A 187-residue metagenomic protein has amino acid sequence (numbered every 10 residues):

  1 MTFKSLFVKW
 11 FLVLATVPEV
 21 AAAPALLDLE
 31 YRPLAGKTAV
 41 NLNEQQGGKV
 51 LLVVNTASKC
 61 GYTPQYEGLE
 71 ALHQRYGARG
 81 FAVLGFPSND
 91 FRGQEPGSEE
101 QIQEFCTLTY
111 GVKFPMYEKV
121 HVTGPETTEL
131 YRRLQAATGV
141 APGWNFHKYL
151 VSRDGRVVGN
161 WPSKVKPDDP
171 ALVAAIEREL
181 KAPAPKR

Functional and structural regions predicted by a protein language model:
M1-W10: Bacterial N-terminal signal peptides that target proteins for export
K9-E19: Bacterial N-terminal signal peptides
V20-P24: Boundary at the C-terminal end of the N-terminal hydrophobic targeting segment
L29-V50, H73-Y76: A short beta-strand-turn-helix
Q46-L51, A78-A82, Y110-P115, N145 (+1 more regions): Loop/turn elements at helix/coil->beta-strand transitions in domains of secreted/extracellular proteins
N55-K59: Amphipathic alpha-helical repeat scaffolds
Y62-T127: Structural microenvironment flanking redox-active thiols in thiol-disulfide oxidoreductases
E129-R187: Thiol-/selenol-based redox modules, centered on thioredoxin-like and closely related oxidoreductase domains
